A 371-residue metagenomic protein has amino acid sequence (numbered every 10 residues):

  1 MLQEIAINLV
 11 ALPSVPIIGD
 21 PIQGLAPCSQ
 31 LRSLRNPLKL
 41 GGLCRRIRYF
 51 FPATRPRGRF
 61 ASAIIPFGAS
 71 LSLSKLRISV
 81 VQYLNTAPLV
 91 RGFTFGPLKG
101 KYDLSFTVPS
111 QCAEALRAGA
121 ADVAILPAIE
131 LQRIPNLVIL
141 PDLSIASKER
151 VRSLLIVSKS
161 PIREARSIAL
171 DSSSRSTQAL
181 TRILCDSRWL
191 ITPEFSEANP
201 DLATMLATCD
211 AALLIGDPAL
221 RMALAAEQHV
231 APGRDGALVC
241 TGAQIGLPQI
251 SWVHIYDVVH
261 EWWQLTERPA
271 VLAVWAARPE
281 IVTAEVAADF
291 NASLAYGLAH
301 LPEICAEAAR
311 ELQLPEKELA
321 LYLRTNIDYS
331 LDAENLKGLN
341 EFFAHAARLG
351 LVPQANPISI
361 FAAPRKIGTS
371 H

Functional and structural regions predicted by a protein language model:
L73-Q82, Y102-S105, R166-A169: Short, well-ordered beta-strand elements
L84-N85, V108-P109, A120-Q132, L143 (+2 more regions): Beta->alpha turn/N-cap motifs
G92, S153-I162, S167, A270-A284: A bilobed periplasmic-binding-protein/Venus flytrap-type ligand-binding module shared by bacterial periplasmic
D103-E114, I191-A211: Short helix-initiation/N-cap motifs at beta->coil->alpha
R117-L126, L190, A207-L214: Alpha-to-beta junction loops
L143-L202, W252-W263: A conserved helix-loop-strand patch within extracytoplasmic ligand-binding domains of the periplasmic binding
E197-E307: Pocket-lining segment of extracytoplasmic ligand-binding domains
I281-H345: Secondary-structure end/capping motifs
